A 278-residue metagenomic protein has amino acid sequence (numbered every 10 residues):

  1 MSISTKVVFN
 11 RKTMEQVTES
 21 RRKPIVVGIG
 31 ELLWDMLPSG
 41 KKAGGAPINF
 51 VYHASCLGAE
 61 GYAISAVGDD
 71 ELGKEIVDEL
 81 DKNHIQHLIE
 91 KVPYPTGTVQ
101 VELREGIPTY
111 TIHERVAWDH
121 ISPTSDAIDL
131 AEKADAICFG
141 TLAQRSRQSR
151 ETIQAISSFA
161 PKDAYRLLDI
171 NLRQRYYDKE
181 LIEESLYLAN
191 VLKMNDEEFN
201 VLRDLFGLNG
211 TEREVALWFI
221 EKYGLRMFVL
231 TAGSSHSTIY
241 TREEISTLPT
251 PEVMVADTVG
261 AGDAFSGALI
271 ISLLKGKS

Functional and structural regions predicted by a protein language model:
S2-I85, V99, V255-A256: Glycine-rich phosphate/adenosyl-contacting loop at the front of the ribokinase-like
I3-I25, G210-S278: Conserved phosphate-binding/catalytic region of the ribokinase-like
V8-K12, R115-S122, L172-Y177: Short gly/ser/thr-rich secondary-structure transition/capping motifs
A54, N195, G262: Short, conserved phosphate/pyrophosphate- and ester-handling motifs at nucleotide-, phospho-/glycolipid
E60-T141, F159-K162: Conserved N-terminal subdomain of the carbohydrate kinase-like
D129-L130, E184-S185, E221: Structural alpha-helical scaffold elements that stabilize or flank donor/cofactor-binding regions in carbohydrate
A136, G140-E214, H236: Conserved beta-alpha-beta core of the PfkB/ribokinase-like small-molecule kinase fold
